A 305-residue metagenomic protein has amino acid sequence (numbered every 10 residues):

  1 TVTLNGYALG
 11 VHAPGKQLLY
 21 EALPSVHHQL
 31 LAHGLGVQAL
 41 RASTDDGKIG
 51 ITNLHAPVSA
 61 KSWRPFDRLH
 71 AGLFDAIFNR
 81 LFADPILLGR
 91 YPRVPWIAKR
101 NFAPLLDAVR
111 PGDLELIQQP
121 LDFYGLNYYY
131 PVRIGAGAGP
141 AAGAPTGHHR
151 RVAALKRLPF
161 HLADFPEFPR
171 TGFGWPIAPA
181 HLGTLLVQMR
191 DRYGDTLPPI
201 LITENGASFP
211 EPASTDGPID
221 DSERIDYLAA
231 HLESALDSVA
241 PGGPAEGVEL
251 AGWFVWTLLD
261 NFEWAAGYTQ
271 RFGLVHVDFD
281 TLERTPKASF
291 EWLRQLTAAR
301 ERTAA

Functional and structural regions predicted by a protein language model:
T1-A305: Active-site region of glycoside hydrolase catalytic domains
